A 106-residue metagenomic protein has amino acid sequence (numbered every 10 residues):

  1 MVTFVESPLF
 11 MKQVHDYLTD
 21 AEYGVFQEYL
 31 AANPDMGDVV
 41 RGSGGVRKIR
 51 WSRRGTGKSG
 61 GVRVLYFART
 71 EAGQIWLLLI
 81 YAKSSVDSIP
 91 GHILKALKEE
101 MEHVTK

Functional and structural regions predicted by a protein language model:
M1-A21: Arg/Lys-rich, positively charged N-terminal/basic patches that mediate binding to nucleic acids
K12, Y23-Y29, G37-V40, E99: N-terminal targeting/export leaders
D20-Y23, S59, L94: Amphipathic alpha-helical transducer elements in NTP-driven molecular machines
E28-K58: A short, surface-exposed loop/turn module that caps and links secondary-structure elements
R54-T56, F67-T70: Short polar/acidic secondary-structure junctions
G60-V64: Short, surface-exposed coil-to-beta transition loops
A68-K106: Enriched for short, Lys/Arg-rich terminal
